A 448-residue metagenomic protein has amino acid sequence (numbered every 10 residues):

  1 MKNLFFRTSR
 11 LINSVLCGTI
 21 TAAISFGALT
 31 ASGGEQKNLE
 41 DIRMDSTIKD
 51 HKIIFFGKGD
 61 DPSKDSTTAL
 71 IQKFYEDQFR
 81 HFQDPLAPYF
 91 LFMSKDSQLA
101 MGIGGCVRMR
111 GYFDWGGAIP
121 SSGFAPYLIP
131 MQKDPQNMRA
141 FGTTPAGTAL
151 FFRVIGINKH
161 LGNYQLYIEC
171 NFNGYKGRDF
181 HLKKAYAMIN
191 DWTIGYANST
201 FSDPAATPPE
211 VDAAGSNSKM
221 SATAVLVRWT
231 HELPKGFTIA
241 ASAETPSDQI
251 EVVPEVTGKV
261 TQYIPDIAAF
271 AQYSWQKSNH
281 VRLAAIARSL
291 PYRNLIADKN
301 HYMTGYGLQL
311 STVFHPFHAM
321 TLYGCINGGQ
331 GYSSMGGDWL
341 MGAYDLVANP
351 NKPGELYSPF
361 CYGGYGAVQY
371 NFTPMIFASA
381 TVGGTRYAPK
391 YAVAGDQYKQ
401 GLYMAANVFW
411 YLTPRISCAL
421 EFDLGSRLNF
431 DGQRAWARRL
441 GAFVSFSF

Functional and structural regions predicted by a protein language model:
M1-L39: Bacterial Sec-dependent N-terminal signal peptides
F6, A28-W115: N-terminal periplasmic/intermembrane-space "pro-region" immediately following the signal or transit peptide
S94-G123, P135-D248, A268, Q272-W275 (+2 more regions): Outer membrane beta-barrel
L99, F141-T148, D179-K183, M188 (+6 more regions): Residues that define the transmembrane beta-barrel architecture of outer-membrane proteins
G117-S122, G177-L182, A205-D212, I250-K259 (+5 more regions): Outer-membrane beta-barrel translocator domains and adjoining extracellular loop/strand segments of Gram-negative
N163-G174, I239-T245, L283-S289, F377-K390 (+1 more regions): Transmembrane beta-strand segments that form the barrel wall of outer-membrane beta-barrel proteins
Y273-A392, Y398: Detector for outer-membrane/organellar transmembrane beta-barrel domains, recognizing the amphipathic beta-strand
W410-L412, I416, A435-F448: Outer-membrane beta-barrel "beta-signal"
